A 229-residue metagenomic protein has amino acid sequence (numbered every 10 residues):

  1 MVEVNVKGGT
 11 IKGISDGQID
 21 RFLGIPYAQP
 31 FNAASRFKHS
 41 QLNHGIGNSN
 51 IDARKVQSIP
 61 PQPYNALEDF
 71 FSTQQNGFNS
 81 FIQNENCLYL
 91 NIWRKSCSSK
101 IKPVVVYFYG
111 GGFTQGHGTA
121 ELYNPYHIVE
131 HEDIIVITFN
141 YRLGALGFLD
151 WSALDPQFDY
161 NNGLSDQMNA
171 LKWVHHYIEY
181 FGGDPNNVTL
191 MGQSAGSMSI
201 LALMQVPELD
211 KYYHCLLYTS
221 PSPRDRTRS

Functional and structural regions predicted by a protein language model:
M1-N161, P185: Non-catalytic accessory segments of hydrolases
D159-I178: Alpha/beta-hydrolase active-site loop
G183-M191: Alpha/beta-hydrolase fold nucleophile elbow
G192, G196: Gly/Ala-rich beta-loop-alpha elbow adjacent to hydrolase catalytic centers
S197-E208: Short glycine-enriched nucleophile-adjacent loop and the immediately C-terminal alpha-helix near the catalytic center
K211-L217: A conserved short beta-strand
Y218-T227: Conserved small/polar residues in nucleotide/adenosyl-binding loops
